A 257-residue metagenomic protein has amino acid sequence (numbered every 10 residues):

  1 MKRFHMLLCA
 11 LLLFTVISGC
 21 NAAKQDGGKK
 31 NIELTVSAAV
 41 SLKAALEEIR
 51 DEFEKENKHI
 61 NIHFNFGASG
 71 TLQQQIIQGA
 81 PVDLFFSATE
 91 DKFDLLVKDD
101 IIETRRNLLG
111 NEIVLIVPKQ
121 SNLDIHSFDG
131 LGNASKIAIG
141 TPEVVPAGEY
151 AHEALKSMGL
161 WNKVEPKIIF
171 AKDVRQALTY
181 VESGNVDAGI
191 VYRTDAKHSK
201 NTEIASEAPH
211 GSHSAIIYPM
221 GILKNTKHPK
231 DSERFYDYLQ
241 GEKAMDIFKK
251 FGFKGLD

Functional and structural regions predicted by a protein language model:
M1-L8: Bacterial N-terminal signal peptides that target proteins for export
T15-G19: C-terminal motif of bacterial Sec signal peptides marking the signal peptidase cleavage site
C20-D51, G70, Q74, S87-E90 (+3 more regions): Exported/periplasmic ABC-transporter solute-binding proteins
D51-F64: Signal peptide-proximal N-terminal region of secreted/periplasmic/extracellular or secretory-lumen proteins
H59, P81-V82, V186: Short, high-confidence coil segments that cap the C-terminus of an alpha-helix and link into the following beta-strand
E112: Active-site-adjacent helical/loop segments in soluble small-molecule enzymes
